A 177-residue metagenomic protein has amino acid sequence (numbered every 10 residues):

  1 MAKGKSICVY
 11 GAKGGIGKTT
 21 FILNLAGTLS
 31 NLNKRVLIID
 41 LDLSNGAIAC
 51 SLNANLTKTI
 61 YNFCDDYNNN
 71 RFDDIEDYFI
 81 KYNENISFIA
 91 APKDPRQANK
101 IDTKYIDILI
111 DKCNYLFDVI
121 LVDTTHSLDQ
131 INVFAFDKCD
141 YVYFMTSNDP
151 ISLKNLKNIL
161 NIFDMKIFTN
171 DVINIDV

Functional and structural regions predicted by a protein language model:
M1-S6, N161, M165: Acidic-aromatic/histidine active-site loop/patch
A2-R35: Walker A (P-loop) phosphate-binding motif
I7, I39, S87-I89, Y141-Y143 (+1 more regions): Hydrophobic/aromatic beta-strand patches that form the interior of the parallel beta-sheet core in alpha/beta enzyme
L29-F88: Phosphate-binding loop that captures ATP/GTP phosphates
L32, A54, D66, P92 (+3 more regions): Conserved, well-folded catalytic cores of nucleic-acid-processing and energy-transducing macromolecular machines
I48-A49, A98, V133: A short local structural element in Rossmann-fold oxidoreductases
Y67-L128, L153: Cytosolic-facing regulatory segments adjacent to core modules
D107-V119, T124-V177: Conserved catalytic-core segment of NTP-binding enzymes
